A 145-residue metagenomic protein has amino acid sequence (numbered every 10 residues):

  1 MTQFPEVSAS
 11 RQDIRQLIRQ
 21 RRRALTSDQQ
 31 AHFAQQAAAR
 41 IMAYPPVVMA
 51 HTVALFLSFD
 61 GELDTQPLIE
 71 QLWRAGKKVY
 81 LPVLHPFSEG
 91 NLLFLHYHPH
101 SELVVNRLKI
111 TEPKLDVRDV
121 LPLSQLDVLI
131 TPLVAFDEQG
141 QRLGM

Functional and structural regions predicted by a protein language model:
T2-Q125: N-terminal active-site beta-alpha-beta segment that forms phosphate/nucleotide-binding and substrate-recognition loops
F59-G61, V134-E138: Short glycine-rich anion-binding loops that position phosphate/pyrophosphate groups of nucleotides and phosphorylated
D137-M145: Glycine/threonine-rich flexible loop motifs
